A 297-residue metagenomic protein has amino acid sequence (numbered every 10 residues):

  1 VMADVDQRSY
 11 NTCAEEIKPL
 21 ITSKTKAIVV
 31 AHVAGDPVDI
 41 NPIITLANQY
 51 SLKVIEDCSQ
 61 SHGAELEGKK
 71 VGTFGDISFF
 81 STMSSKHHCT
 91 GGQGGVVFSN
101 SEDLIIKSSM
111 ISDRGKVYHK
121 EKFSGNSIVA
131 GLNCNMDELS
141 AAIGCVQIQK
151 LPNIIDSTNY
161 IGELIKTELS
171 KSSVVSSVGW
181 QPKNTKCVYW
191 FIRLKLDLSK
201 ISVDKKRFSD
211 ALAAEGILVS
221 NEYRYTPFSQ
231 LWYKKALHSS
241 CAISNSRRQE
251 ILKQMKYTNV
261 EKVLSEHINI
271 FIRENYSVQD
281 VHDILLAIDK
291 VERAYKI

Functional and structural regions predicted by a protein language model:
V1, V54-I55, F79, V178 (+1 more regions): Structural detector of well-ordered beta-strand residues that form the stable sheet scaffold of enzyme domains
D6-T90, V96-D103: Active-site phosphate-binding strand-loop segment of PLP-dependent enzymes
E15, P19, A27-A31, D36 (+3 more regions): PLP-dependent aminotransferase class I/II
G91-G92, Y189: Short acidic, glycine/proline-rich loop/turn micro-motifs
